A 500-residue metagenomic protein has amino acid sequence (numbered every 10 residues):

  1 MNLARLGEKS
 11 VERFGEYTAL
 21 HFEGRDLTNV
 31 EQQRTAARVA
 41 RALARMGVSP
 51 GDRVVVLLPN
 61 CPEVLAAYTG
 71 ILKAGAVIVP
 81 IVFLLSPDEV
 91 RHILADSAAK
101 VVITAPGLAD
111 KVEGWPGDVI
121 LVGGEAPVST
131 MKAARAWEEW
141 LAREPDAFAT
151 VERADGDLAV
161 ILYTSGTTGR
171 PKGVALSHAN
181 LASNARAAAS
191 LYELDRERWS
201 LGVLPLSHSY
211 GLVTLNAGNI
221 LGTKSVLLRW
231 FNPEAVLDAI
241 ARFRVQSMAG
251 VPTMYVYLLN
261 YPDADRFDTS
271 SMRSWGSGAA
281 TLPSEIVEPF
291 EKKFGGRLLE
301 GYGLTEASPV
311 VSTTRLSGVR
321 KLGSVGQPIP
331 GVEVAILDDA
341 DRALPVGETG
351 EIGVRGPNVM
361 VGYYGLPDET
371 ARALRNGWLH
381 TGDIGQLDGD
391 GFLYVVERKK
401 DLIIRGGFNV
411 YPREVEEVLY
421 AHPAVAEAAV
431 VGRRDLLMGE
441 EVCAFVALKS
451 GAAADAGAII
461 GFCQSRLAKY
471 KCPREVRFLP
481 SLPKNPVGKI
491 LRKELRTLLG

Functional and structural regions predicted by a protein language model:
E8, E16-C61, L65-T69, S86-R91 (+1 more regions): Conserved AMP-binding/adenylate-forming core of the ANL superfamily
E16, A142-Y163, R170, E193-W199: Conserved pre-ATP/AMP-binding loop-to-beta segment of ANL
T28-E31, A159-S183: Conserved AMP-binding A3 loop
L85, V102, M248, G356 (+6 more regions): AMP-binding/adenylate-forming catalytic core of the ANL superfamily
A109-D155, P262: ANL superfamily adenylate-forming
A182-W199, S207-S247, Y261-P262: Conserved AMP-binding/adenylation subdomain of ANL enzymes
I220, V245-G250, L259-R320, E333: Gly/Ser/Thr-rich phosphate-binding loop
Q327-G331, R342-A373, V410: Conserved ATP/PPi-binding loop(s) of AMP-dependent carboxylate-activating enzymes
